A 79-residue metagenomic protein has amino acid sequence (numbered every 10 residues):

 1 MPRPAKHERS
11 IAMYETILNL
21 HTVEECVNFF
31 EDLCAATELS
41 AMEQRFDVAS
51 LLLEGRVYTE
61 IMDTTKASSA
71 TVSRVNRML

Functional and structural regions predicted by a protein language model:
M1-L33: N-terminal leader segment of winged-helix/HTH proteins
P4, E38-L39: Short helix-capping and inter-helix turn/linker motifs at the boundaries of alpha-helical repeat units
T22, E38, E54-V57: Amphipathic alpha-helical protein-protein interaction surfaces
E31, L39-S40: An N-terminal domain-cap segment
M42-R56: Short, amphipathic alpha-helical "recognition" segments used to contact nucleic acids or chromatin
E60-K66, V72: Short alpha-helical "recognition helix" segments of helix-turn-helix
N76-L79: DNA major-groove recognition helix of helix-turn-helix
